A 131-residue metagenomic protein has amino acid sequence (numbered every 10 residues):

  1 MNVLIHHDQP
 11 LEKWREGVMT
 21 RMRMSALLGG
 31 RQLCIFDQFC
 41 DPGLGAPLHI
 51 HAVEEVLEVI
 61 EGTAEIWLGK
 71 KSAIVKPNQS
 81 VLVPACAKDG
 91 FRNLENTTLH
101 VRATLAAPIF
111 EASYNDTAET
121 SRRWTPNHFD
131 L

Functional and structural regions predicted by a protein language model:
M1-L33, S113-L131: A short, N-terminal "cap"/entry segment at the start of jelly-roll beta-barrel domains of the cupin/DSBH fold
F36-I50: Conserved short histidine dyad/triad with adjacent acidic residue
D41-G43, N78, C86, N96: Tight coil/turn sites that cap or link beta-strands
L48, I66-W67, V83, D89-E95 (+1 more regions): Short beta-strand His + acidic residue motifs that chelate non-heme Fe in jelly-roll/DSBH and cupin folds
E54-E55, V59-A64: Glycine- and acidic-residue-biased ligand/ion/polar-headgroup-sensing regions
K70-C86: Short acidic-glycine-tyrosine-enriched beta hairpin
L82, N96-Y114: A short hydrophobic beta-strand segment most commonly corresponding to one strand of the jelly-roll/cupin
